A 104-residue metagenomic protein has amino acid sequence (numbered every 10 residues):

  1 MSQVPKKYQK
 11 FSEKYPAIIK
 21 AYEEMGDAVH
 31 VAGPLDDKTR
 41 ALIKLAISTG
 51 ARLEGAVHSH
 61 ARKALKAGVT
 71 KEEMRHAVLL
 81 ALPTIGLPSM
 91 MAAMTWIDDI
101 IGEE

Functional and structural regions predicted by a protein language model:
M1-T39, K66, A92-E104: Acidic, glycine/proline-rich low-complexity segments that act as flexible tails and inter-domain linkers
S12, G33, G50-E54, G68 (+1 more regions): Residues at alpha-helix boundaries and short interhelical turns
Y22, L42-T49, A77-T84: Short alpha-helical scaffolding segments that buttress acidic/His motifs in well-ordered protein cores
H30, G50, L65-G68, A81 (+2 more regions): Generic helix-packing signal
R52-L79: Mid-chain, well-packed structural core segment of small domains
E73-I100: C-terminal structural segments of small proteins and small subunits
